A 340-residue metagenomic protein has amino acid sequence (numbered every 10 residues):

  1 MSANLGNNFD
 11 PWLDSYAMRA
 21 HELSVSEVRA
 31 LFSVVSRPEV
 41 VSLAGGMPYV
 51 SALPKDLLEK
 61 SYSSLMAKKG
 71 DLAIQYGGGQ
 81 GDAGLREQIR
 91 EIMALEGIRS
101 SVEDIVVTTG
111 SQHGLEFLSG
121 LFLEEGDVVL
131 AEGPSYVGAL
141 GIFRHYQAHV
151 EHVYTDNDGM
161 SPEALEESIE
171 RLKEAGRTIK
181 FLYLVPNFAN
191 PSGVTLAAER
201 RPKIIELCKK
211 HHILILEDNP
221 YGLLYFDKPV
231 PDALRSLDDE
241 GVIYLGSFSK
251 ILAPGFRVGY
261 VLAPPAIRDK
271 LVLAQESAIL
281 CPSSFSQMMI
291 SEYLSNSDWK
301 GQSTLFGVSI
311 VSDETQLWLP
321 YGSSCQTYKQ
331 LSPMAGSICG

Functional and structural regions predicted by a protein language model:
M1-W12: Basic/polar N-terminal segments that are highly enriched at the extreme N-terminus, encompassing both cleavable
L5-N7, R19-G110, F117, L294-N296: N-terminal small-domain helix-loop-helix segment of the aminotransferase-like
S42-G45, H152, Y183-P186, L216-N219 (+4 more regions): Short beta-strand segments
G46-V50, Q112, Y136, N187-A189 (+6 more regions): Short, solvent-exposed loop/turn segments at secondary-structure junctions
M66-H212, L216, G222-I243, K329: Conserved core of the PLP fold type I
I243-V308: Conserved core segment of the aminotransferase class I/II
G307-W318, G322, T327-G340: Conserved glycine-rich beta-strand-loop-beta hairpin in the small C-terminal domain of fold type I
